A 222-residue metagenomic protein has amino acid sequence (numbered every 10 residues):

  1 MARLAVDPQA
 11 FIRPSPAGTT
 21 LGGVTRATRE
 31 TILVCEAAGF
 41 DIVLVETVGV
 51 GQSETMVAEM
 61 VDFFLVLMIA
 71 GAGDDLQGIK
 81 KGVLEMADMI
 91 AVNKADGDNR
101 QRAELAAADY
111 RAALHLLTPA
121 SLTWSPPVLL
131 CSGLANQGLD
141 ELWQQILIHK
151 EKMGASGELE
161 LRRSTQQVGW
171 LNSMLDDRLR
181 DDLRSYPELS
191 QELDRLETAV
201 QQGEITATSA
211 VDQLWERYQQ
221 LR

Functional and structural regions predicted by a protein language model:
M1-S53, M60-L67, D74-D75: Nucleotide-state-sensitive switch-loop elements of NTP-binding domains
D7-A10, M60-F63, E85-D88, T123-P127: Short glycine-/polar-rich loops that comprise or flank the Walker A/P-loop and associated switch/sensor motifs
A17-T19, G49-G51, A70-D74, A95-R100 (+1 more regions): Conserved nucleotide-binding/hydrolysis micro-motifs of P-loop NTPases
T28, E46, V83, N93 (+2 more regions): Residue-level signature of catalytic and energy-coupling elements of molecular machines, predominantly ATP/GTP-dependent
T31, M56, M60, I79-G82 (+4 more regions): Alpha-helical scaffold elements adjacent to nucleotide-binding pockets in ATP/GTP-utilizing enzyme cores
V57, A72-Q101: Flexible active-site lid/hinge loop adjacent to a nucleotide/diphosphate and Mg2+-phosphate binding pocket
M89, A95-S156: Canonical P-loop GTPase G-domain recognition
L130, E141-L221: Long, well-ordered amphipathic alpha-helical subdomains in the mid-to-C-terminal portions of large enzyme subunits
